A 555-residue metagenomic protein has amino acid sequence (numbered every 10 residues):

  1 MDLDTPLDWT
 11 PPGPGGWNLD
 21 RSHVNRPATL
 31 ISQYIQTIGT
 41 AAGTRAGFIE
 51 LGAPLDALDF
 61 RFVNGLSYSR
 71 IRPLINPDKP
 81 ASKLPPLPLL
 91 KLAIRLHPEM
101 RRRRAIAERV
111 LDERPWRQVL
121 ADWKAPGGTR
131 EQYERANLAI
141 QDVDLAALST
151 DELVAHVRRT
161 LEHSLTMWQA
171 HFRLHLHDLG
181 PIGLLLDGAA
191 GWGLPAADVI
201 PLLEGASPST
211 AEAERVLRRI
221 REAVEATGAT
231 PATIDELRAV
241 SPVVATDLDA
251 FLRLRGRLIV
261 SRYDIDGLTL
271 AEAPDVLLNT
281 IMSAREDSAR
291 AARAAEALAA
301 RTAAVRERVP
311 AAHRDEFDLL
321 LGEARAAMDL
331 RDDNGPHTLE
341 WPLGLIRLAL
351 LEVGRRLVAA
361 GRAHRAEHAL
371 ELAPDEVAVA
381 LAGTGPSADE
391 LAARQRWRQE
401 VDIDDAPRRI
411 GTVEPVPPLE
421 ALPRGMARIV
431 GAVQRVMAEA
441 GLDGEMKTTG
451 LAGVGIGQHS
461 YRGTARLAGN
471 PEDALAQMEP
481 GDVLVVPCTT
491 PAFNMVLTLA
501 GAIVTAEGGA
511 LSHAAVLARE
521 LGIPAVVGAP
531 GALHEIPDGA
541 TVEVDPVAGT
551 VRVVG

Functional and structural regions predicted by a protein language model:
M1, A465-V483, P487-G555: Acidic, glycine-rich flexible loop/linker segments
M1-L330, N334, L345: N-terminal, non-catalytic alpha-helical interaction modules of very large eukaryotic scaffold proteins
R135, A147, S164, A273 (+2 more regions): Protease-associated
V143, E367, V486: Active-site-adjacent beta-strand anchor residues
L319-L419: Extended, domain-scale alpha-helical bundle/helix-rich regions
T338, P342, R362, H368-E371 (+7 more regions): Residue-level preference for alpha-helix termini and adjacent loops
